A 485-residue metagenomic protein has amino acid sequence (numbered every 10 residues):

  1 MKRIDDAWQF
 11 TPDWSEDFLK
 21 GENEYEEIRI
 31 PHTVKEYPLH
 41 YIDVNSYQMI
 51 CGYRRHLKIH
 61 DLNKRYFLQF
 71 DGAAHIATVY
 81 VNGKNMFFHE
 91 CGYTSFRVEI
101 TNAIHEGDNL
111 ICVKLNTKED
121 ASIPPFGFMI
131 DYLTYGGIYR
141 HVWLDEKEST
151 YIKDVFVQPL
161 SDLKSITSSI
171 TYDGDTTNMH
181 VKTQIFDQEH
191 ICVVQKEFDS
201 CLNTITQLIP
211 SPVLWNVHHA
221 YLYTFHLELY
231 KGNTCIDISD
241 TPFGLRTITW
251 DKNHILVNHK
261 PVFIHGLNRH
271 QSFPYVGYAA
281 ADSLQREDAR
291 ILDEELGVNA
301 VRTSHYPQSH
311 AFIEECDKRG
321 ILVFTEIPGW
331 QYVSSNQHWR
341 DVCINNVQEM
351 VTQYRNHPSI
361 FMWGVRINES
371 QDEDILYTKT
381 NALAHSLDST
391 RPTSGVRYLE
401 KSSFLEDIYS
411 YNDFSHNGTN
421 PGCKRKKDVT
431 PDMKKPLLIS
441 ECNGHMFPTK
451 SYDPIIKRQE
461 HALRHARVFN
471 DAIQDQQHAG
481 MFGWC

Functional and structural regions predicted by a protein language model:
M1-P38, K114, Q188, A466-F469: Accessory carbohydrate-binding/adhesion or oligomerization-edge regions at the termini of glycan-active proteins
K2, Q9-S15, V44, Q48-I152 (+3 more regions): Accessory beta-strand-rich segments of carbohydrate-active enzymes
N45-G52, F96, K164, Y221 (+3 more regions): Aromatic- and glycine-enriched glycan-recognition loops and surfaces that form the carbohydrate-binding subsites
Y80-M86, F186-Q188, G232, N258: Short strand-turn-strand beta-turns centered on an Asx-Gly dipeptide
I104-D108, T171-T249: Extended acidic/polar, glycine-enriched regions that form or flank non-catalytic beta-rich accessory modules
E148-D175: Surface beta-strand/loop "capping" patches
V155-P159, H226-E294, E314: N-terminal carbohydrate-binding accessory modules
R290, E294, A300-C485: Substrate-binding/catalytic cleft of secreted carbohydrate-active enzymes, primarily glycoside hydrolases
